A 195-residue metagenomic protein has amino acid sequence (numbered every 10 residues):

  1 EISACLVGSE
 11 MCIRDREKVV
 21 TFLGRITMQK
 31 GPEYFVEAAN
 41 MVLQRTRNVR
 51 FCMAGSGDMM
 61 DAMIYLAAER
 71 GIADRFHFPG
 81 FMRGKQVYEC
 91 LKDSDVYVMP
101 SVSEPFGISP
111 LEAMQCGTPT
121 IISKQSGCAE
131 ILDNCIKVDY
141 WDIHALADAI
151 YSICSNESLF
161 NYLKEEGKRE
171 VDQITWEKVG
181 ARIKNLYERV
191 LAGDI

Functional and structural regions predicted by a protein language model:
E1-G8, I13: Single conserved hydrophobic/aromatic residue that forms the stacking wall/gate of nucleotide- or nucleobase-binding
R14-K30, V36-A39, C52, K164: Conserved donor-binding/catalytic core segment of Leloir-type glycosyltransferases
I64-M82: Nucleotide-activated donor-binding/catalytic signature segment of Leloir-type glycosyltransferases, i.e., the conserved
F81-M82, E89-S94: Short alpha-helical donor nucleotide-sugar binding micro-motif in glycosyltransferases
V102: Aromatic "clamp/platform" in nucleotide-sugar-dependent glycosyltransferases that forms part of the donor/acceptor
P119-I122: Short hydrophobic beta-strand element within catalytic cores of glycosyltransferases and related nucleotide-activated
C135-H144, S152-E157: Conserved acidic donor-binding segment of nucleotide-sugar-dependent glycosyltransferases
S158-E188: A charged, aromatic-enriched C-terminal amphipathic alpha-helix characteristic of glycosyltransferases across folds
